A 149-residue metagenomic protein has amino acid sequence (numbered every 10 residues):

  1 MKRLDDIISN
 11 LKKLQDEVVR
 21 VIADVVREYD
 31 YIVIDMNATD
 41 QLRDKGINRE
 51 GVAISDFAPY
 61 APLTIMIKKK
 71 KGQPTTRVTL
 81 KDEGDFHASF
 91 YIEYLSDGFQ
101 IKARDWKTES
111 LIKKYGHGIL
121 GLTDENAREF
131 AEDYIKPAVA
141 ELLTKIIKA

Functional and structural regions predicted by a protein language model:
M1-A149: Short, Lys/Arg-rich flexible segments
